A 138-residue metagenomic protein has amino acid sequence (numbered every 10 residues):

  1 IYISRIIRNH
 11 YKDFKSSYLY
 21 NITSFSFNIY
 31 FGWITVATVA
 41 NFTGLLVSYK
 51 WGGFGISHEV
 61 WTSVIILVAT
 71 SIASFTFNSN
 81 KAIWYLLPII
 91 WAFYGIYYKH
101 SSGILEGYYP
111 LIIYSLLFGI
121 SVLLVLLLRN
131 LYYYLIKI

Functional and structural regions predicted by a protein language model:
I1-R5, T23-N41: Alpha-helical transmembrane segments of multi-pass integral membrane proteins
I1-S17: Internal transmembrane alpha-helix with an interfacial aromatic "cap," most often the third helix
R8-N9, L127-I138: Membrane-interface capping segments at transmembrane-helix boundaries
K12-K15, G44-G55, S102-E106: Membrane-interface helix termini and inter-helical loops of multi-pass transporters
Y20-F27, W51-V60: Short aromatic-rich membrane-water interface segments that cap or initiate transmembrane helices in multi-pass membrane
F54-S71, Y97-V125: Membrane-interface transmembrane-helix boundary segments in multi-pass integral membrane proteins
S74-L87: Membrane-helix interface "capping/anchor" motifs
W84-I96: Central hydrophobic cores of alpha-helical transmembrane segments in multi-pass integral membrane proteins
